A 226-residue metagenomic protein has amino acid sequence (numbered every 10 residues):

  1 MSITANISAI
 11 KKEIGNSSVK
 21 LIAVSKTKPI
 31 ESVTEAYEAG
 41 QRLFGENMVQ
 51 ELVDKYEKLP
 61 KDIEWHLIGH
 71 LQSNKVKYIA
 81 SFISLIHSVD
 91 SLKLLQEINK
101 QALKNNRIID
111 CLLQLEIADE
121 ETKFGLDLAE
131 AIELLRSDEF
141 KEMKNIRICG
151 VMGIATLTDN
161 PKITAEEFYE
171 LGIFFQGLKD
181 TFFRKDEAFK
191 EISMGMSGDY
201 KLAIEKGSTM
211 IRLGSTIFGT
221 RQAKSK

Functional and structural regions predicted by a protein language model:
M1-I173, G177-G198, I204-K206, F218: Conserved alpha/beta-domain cores
H87, S208-K226: Gly/Pro- and small hydrophobic-enriched strand-loop and loop-to-helix capping segments that sit at the rims
